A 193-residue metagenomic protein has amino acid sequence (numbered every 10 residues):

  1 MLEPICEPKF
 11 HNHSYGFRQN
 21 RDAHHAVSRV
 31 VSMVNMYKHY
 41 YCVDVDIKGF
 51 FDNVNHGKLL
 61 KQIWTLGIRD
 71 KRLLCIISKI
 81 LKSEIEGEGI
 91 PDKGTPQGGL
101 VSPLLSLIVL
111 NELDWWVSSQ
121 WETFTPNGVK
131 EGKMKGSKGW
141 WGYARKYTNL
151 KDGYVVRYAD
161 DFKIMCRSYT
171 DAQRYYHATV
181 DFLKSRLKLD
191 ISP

Functional and structural regions predicted by a protein language model:
M1-P4: Accessory, often N-terminal, substrate/partner-engagement and coupling regions that sit outside the core NTP/cofactor
K9-P193: Conserved polymerase palm-domain catalytic core
